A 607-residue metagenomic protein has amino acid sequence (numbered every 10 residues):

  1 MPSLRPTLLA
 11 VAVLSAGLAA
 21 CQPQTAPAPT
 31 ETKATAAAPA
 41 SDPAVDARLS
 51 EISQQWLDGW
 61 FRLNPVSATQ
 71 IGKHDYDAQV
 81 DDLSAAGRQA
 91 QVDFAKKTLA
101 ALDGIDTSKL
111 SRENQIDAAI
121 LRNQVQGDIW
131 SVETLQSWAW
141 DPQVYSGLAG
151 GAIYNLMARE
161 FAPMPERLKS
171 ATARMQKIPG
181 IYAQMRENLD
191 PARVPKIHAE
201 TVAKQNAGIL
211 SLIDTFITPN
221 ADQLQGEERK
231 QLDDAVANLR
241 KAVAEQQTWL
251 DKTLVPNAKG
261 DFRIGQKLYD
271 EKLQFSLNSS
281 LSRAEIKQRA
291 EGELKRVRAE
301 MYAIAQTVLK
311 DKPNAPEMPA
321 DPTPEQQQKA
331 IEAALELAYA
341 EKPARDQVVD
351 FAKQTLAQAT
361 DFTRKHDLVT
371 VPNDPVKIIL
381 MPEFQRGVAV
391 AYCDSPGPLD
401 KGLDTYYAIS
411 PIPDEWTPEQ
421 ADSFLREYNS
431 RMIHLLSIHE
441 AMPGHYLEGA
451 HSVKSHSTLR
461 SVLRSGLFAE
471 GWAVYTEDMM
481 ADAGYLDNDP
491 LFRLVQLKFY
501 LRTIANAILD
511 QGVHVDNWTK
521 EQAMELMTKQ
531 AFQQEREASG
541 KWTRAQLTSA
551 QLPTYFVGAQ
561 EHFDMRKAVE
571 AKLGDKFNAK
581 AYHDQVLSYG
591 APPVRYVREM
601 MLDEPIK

Functional and structural regions predicted by a protein language model:
M1-L9: Bacterial N-terminal signal peptides that target proteins for export
G17-A20: C-terminal motif of bacterial Sec signal peptides marking the signal peptidase cleavage site
Q22-K607: N-terminal maturation segment of proteins
